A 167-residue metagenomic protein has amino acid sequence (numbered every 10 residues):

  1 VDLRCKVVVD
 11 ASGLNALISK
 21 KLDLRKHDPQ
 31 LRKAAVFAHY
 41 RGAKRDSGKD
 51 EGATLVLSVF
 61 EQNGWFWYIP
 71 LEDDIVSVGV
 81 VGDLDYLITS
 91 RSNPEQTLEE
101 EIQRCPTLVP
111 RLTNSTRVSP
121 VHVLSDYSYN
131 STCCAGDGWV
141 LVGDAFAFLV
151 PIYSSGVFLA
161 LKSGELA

Functional and structural regions predicted by a protein language model:
V1-N114: Predominantly flavin-linked oxidoreductase catalytic cores and closely associated redox partners
Y86-A167: FAD/FMN-dependent oxidoreductases across multiple families
